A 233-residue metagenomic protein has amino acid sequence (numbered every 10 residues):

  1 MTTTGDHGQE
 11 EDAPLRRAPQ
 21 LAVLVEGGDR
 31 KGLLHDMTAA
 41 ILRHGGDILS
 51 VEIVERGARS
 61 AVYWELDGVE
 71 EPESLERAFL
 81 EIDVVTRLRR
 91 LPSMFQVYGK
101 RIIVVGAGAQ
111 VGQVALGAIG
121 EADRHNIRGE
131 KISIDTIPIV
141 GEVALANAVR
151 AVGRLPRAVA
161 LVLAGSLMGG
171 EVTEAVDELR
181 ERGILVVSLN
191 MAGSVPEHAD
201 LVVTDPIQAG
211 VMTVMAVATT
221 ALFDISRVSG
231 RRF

Functional and structural regions predicted by a protein language model:
M1-A107, V111, E121, T136-V140: A conserved regulatory-domain signal marking ACT and ACT-like small-molecule sensing domains and adjacent regulatory
L88-F233: Conserved mixed alpha/beta catalytic, RNA-binding, or beta-rich assembly cores of soluble enzyme, regulatory
